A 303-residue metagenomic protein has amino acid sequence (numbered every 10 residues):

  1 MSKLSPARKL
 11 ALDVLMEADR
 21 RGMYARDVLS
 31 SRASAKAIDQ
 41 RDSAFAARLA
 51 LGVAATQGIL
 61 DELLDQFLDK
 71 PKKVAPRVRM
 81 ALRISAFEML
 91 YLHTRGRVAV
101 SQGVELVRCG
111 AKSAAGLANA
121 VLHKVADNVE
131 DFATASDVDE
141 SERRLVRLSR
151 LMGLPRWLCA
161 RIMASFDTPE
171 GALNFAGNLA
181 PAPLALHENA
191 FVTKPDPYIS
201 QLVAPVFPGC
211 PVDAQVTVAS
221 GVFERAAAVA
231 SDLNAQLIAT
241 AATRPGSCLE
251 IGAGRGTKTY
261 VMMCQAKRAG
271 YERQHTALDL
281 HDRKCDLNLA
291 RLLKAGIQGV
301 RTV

Functional and structural regions predicted by a protein language model:
M1-S136, L148, T276: Non-catalytic accessory regions of SAM-dependent methyltransferases
L29, A44, L173-N174, V303: Short loop/turn and capping residues at structural boundaries
N128-A269, L278-D282, D286-A290, A295: Glycine-rich nucleotide cofactor-binding entry segment
R273: Glycine-centered, small-residue-biased loops immediately flanking beta-strands in adenine/cofactor-binding cores
G296-V303: Conserved SAM-binding strand-loop segment of SAM-dependent methyltransferases
